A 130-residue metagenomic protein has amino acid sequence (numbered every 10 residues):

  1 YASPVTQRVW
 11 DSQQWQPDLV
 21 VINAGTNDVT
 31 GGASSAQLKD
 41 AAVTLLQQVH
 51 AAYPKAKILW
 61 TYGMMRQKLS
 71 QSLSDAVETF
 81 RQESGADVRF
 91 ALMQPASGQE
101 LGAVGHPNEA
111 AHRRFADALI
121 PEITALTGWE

Functional and structural regions predicted by a protein language model:
Y1-D40, M64-S74, G102, H106: Conserved SGNH/GDSL esterase-like catalytic core that processes O-acyl groups on lipids and polysaccharides
Q13-Q16, A52, Q82-G85: Extracellular/periplasmic catalytic domains that process cell-envelope and extracellular macromolecules
D18-N23, K57-T61, R89-L92: Structural recognition of the beta-strand scaffold that forms the well-ordered cores of secreted hydrolase catalytic
D40-V43, Y53-A56, E122-E130: Short flexible/disordered coil segments
A42, L46, S74-V77: Generic structural signal for well-ordered alpha-helices, preferentially at hydrophobic/aromatic core positions
M64-E130: Catalytic His-Asp segment of secreted/periplasmic serine-dependent ester chemistry enzymes
